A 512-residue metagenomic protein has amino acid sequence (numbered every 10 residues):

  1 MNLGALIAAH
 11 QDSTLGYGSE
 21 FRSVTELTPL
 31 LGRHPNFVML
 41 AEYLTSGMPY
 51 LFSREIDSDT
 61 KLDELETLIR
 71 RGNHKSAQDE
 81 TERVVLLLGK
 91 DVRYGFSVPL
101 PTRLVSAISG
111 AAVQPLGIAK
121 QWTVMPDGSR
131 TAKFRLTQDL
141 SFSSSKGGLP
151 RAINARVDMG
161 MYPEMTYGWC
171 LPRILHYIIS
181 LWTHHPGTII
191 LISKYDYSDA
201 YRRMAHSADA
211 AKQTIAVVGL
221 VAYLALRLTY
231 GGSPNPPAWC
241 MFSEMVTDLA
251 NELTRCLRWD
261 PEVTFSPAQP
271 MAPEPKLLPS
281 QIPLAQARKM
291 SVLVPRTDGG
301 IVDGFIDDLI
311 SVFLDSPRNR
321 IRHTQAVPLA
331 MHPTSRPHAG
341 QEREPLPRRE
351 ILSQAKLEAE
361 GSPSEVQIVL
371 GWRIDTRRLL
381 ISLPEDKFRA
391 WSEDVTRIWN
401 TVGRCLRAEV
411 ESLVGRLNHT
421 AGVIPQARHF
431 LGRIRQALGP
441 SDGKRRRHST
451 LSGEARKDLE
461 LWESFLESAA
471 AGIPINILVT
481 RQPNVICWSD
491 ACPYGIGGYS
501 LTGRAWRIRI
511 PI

Functional and structural regions predicted by a protein language model:
M1-S76: Non-catalytic, polymerase-adjacent accessory regions of viral genome-replication enzymes
K61-R71, A216-L228, G304-I306, D442: Surface-exposed beta-strand-to-loop junctions that form interaction patches on eukaryotic regulatory domains
Q78, L87-Y94, A437-N476: Amphipathic alpha-helical
D79, R83, L88, V92-T254 (+4 more regions): Catalytic-core region of right-hand nucleic acid polymerases
F134-L136, S193, G304-F305, V485-C487: Residue-level marker for buried hydrophobic side chains located in beta-strands that build the well-ordered beta-sheet
S145-V157, R203-H206, P267-R348, D375-S382 (+1 more regions): Catalytic palm subdomain of template-directed nucleic-acid polymerases, centered on the conserved carboxylate motif
R343-I368: Short, conserved micro-motifs composed of acidic
L478-I512: RNase H-like nuclease fold core
